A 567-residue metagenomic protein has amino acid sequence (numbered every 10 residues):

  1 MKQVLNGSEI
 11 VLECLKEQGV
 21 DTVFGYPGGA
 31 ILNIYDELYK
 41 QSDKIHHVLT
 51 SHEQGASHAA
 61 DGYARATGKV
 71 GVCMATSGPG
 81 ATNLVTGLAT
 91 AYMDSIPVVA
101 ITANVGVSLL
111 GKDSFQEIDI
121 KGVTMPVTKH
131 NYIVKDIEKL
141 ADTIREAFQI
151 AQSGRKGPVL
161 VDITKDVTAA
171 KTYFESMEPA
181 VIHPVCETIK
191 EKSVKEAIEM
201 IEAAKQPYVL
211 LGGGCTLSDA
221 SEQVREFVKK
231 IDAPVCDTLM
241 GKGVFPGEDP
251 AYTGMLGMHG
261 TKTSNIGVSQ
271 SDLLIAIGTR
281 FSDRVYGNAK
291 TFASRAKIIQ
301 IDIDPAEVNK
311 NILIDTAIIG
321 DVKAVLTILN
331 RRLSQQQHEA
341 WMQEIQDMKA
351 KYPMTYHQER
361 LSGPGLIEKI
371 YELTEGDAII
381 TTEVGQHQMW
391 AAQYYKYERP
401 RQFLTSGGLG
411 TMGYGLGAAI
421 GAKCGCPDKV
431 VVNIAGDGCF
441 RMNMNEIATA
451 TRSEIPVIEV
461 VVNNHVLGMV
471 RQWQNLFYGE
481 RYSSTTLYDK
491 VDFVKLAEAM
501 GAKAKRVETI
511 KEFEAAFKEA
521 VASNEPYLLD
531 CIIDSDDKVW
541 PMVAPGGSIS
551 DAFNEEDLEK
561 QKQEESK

Functional and structural regions predicted by a protein language model:
M1-L333, K369, L373-G376, P456-E459 (+3 more regions): N-terminal alpha/beta PP-like core and its mobile active-site loop of ThDP/TPP-dependent enzymes
S8-L12, K16-D21, G29, I34-Y39 (+1 more regions): Active-site diphosphate/adenylate-binding microenvironment
Y26-G28, H47-H58, C73-G80, K135-D136 (+7 more regions): Active-site nucleophile and cofactor-binding loops and adjacent substrate-binding regions of central metabolic enzymes
V48, H183-E187, S406-L409, G479-Y488 (+1 more regions): A short acidic, glycine-rich active-site loop that binds or catalyzes chemistry on phosphate/adenosine moieties
Q116, R452-P545: Thiamine diphosphate
E138, E199, R295-Q386, I510-K511 (+2 more regions): Phosphate/pyrophosphate-binding active-site segments
I298, I370, T382, G421 (+6 more regions): Hydrophobic, well-ordered secondary-structure elements that form the walls of internal hydrophobic environments
Y414, A418-P456, V462: Catalytic phosphate/nucleotide-handling subdomain of diverse soluble enzymes
